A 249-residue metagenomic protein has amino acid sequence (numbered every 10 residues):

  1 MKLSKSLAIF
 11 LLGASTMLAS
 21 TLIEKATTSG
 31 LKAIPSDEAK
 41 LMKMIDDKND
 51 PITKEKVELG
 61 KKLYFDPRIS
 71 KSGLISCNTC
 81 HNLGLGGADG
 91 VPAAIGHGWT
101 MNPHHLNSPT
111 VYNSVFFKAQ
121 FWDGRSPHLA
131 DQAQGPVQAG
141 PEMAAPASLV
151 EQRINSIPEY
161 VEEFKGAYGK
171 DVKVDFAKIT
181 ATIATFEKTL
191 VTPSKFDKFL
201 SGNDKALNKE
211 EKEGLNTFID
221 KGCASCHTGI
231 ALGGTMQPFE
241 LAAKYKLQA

Functional and structural regions predicted by a protein language model:
M1-S6: Positively charged n-region of N-terminal signal peptides that target proteins for export
A8-M17: Bacterial N-terminal signal peptides
A14, V115, A133-V137, I154 (+2 more regions): Generic hydrophobic/packing signal
L22-G135, D197-A249: Short glycine/threonine-rich turn/loop motifs
D46-N49, D66, Q138-A139, S148-E151 (+1 more regions): Second-shell loop/turn segments in exported
G73-S76, N107, R125, P146 (+3 more regions): Generic hydrophobic, aliphatic-rich segments that mediate packing or membrane embedding
E142-M143: Accessory helical subdomains and C-terminal extensions of nucleic-acid helicases that mediate DNA/RNA engagement
A147-S194: C-terminal capping alpha-helices of c-type cytochrome domains
